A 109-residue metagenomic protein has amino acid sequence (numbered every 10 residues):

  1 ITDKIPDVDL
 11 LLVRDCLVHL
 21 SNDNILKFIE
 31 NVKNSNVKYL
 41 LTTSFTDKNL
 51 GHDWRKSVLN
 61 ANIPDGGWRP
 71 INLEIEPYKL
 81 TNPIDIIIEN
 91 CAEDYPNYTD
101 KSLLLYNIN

Functional and structural regions predicted by a protein language model:
I1-V8, L20-N109: Class I (Rossmann-like) S-adenosyl-L-methionine-dependent methyltransferase catalytic domain, capturing the SAM-binding
L12: A conserved beta-strand element that flanks and buttresses the S-adenosyl-L-methionine
D15: Conserved, mostly hydrophobic/aromatic
